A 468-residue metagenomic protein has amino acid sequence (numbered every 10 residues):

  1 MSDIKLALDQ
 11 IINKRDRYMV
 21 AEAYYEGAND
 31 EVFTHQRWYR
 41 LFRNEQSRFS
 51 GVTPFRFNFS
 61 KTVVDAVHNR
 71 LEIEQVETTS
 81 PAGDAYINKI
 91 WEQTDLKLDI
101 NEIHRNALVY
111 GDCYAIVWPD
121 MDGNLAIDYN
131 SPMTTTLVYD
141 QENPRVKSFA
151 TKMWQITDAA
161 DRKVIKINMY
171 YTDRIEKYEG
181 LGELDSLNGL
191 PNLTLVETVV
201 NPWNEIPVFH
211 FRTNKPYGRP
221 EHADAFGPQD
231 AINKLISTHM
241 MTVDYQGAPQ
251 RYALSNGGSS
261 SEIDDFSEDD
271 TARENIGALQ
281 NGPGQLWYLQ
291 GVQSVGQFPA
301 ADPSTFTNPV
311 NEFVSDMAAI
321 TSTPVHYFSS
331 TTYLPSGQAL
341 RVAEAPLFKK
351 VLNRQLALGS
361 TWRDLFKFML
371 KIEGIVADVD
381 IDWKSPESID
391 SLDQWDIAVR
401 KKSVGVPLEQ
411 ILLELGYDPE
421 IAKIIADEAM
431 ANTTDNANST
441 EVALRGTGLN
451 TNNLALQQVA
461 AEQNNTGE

Functional and structural regions predicted by a protein language model:
M1-P132, P144, L456, A460-E468: Extended, helix-rich architectural segments
S60, T78-T79, V292-Q297, V342 (+1 more regions): Short glycine/proline-rich turn/loop motifs
A66-E74, I90, T94, H239 (+6 more regions): Generic structural signal for hydrophobic core residues of well-folded globular domains
K97-Y110, I116, P299-I389, K401 (+1 more regions): C-terminal amphipathic alpha-helical
E102-H104, P119, Y245-Y252, Y327-T332 (+4 more regions): Short coil/turn segments at secondary-structure boundaries
Y114-R219: Extended, regular secondary-structure scaffolds
N188-V342, I381-S385, D390-L392: Extended, charged amphipathic alpha-helical segments
W395-E468: Activation/maturation switch segments at domain boundaries
